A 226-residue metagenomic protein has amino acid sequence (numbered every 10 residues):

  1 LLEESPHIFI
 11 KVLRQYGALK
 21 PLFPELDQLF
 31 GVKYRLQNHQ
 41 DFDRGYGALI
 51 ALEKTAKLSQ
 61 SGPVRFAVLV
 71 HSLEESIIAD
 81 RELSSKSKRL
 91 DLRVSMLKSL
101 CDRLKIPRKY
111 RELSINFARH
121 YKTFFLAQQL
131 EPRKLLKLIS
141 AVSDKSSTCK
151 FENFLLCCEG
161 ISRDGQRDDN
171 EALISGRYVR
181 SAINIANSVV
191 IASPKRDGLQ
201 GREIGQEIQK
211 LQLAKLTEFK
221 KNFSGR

Functional and structural regions predicted by a protein language model:
L1-A56: Long, charged alpha-helical interface segments
Q28, G45-R226: C-terminal subdomains that position terminal phosphate/3'-OH groups for nucleotidyl transfer/ligation, primarily on
